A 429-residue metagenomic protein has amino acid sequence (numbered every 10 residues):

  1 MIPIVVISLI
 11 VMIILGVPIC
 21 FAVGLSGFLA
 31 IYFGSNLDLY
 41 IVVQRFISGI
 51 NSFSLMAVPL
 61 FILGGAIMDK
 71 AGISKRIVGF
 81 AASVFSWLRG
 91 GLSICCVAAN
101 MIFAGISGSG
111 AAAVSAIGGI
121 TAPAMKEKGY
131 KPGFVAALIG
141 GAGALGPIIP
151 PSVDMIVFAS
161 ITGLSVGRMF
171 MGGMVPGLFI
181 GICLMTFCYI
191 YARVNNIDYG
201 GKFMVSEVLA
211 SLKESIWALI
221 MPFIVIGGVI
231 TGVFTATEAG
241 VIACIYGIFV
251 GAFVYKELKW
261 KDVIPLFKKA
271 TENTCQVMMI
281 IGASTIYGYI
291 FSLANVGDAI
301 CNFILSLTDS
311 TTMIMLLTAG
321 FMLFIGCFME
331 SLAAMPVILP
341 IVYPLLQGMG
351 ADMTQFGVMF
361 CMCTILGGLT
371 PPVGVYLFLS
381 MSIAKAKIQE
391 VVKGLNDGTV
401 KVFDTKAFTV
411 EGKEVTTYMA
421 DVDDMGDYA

Functional and structural regions predicted by a protein language model:
M1-K393: Alpha-helical transmembrane segments of multi-pass membrane transport proteins
Q389-A429: Extracytosolic ligand-binding ectodomains
